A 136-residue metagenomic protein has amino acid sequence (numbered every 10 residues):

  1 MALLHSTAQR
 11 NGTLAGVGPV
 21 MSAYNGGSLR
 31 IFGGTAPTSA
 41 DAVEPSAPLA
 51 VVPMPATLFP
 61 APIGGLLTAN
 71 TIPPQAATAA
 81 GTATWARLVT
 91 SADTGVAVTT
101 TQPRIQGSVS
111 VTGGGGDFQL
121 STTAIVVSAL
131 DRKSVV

Functional and structural regions predicted by a protein language model:
M1-A86, T90-V136: Small cysteine-rich, disulfide-bonded extracellular modules of the LU/uPAR three-finger superfamily and closely related
